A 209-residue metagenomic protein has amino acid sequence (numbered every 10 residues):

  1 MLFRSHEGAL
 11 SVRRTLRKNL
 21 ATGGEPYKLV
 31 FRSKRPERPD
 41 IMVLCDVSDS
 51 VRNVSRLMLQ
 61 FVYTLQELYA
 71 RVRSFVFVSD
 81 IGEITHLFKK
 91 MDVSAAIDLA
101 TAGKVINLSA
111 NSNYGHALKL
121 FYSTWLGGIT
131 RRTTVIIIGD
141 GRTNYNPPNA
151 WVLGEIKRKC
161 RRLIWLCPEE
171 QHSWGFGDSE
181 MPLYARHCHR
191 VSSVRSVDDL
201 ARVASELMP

Functional and structural regions predicted by a protein language model:
L16, F31-L59: MIDAS-like acidic motif and immediate structural context at the N-terminus of von Willebrand factor A/I domains
L16, L44-S48, T133-N144, H189: DG-centered beta-turn motif at the end of beta-strands
V43, S74-V76, V135-I137, W165: Structural beta-sheet core signal
R56-L57, F61-N113: Metal-dependent catalytic core segments for phosphate chemistry
A95-T133, E170-F176: Von Willebrand factor
G115-R162, S193, V203-P209: Exposed acidic/Ser/Thr-rich ligand/metal-binding surfaces
G154-P209: Von Willebrand factor type A / integrin I
